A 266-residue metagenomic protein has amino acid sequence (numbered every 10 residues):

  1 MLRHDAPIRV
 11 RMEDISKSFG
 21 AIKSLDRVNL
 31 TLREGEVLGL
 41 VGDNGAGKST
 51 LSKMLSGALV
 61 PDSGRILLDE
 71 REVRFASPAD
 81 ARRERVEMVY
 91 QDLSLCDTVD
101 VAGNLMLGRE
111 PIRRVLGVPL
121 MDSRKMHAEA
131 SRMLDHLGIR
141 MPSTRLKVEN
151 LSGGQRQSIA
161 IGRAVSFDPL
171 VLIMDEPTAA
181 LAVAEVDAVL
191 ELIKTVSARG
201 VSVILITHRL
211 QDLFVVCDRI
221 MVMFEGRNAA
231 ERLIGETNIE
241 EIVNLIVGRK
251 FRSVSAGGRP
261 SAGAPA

Functional and structural regions predicted by a protein language model:
L2-A266: Glycine-rich phosphate-binding loops of nucleotide-dependent enzymes
